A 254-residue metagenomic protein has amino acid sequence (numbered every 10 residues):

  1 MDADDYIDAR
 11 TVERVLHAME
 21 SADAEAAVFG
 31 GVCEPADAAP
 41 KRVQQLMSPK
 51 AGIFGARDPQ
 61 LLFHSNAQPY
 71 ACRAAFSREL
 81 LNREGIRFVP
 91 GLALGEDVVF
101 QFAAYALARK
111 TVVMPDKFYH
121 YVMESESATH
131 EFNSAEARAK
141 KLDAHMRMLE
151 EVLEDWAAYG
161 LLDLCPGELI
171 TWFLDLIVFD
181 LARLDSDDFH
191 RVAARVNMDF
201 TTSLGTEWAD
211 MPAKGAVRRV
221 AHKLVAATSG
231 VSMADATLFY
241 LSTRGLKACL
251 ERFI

Functional and structural regions predicted by a protein language model:
A3-K140, M146, G160: Donor-binding/catalytic cores of nucleotide-activated saccharide and glycerol-phosphate transferases/polymerases
A24, R183-I254: Membrane-interface aromatic/basic loop that binds lipid-linked glycans or pyrophosphate carriers, typified by
R78, L142, M146-E150, A193-T201: Hydrophobic core segments within long, regular secondary-structure runs in both alpha- and beta-rich folds
D143-C165: C-terminal, non-catalytic tails of nucleotide-sugar-dependent glycosyltransferases
W156-Y159, D180-L184: Secondary-structure edge/capping motif, primarily at the C-terminal ends of alpha-helices and the immediately following
L162-E168, W208-D210: Short, surface-exposed acidic
E168-F179: Amphipathic alpha-helical repeat scaffolds of TPR domains
